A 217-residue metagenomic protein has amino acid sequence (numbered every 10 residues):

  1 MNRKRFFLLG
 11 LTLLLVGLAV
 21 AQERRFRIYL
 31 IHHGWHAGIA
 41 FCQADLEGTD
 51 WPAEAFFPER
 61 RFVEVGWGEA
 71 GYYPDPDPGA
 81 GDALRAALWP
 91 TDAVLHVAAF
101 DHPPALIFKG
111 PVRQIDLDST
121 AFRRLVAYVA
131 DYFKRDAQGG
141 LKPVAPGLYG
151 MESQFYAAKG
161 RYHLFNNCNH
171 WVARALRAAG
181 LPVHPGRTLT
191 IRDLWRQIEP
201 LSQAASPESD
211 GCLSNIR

Functional and structural regions predicted by a protein language model:
M1-F7: Bacterial N-terminal signal peptides that target proteins for export
L9-V16: Bacterial N-terminal signal peptides
V16-R24: Bacterial Sec-dependent signal peptides at the C-terminal "C-region" and cleavage site
R24-R27, I31-G34, C42-A157: Non-catalytic ligand/cofactor/substrate-binding and regulatory segments of enzyme domains
D131-R217: Activation targets extended, charge/polar-rich intrinsically disordered C-terminal tails
